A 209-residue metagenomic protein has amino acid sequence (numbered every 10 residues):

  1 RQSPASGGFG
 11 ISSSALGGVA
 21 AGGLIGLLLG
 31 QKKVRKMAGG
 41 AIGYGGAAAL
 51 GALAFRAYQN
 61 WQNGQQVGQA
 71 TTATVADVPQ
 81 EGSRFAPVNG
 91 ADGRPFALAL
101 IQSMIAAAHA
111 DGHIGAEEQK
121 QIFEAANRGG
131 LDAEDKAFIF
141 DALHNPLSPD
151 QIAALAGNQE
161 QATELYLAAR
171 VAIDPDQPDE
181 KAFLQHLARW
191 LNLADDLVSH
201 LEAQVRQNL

Functional and structural regions predicted by a protein language model:
R1-Q102, Q119-L209: Small-residue-enriched hydrophobic alpha-helices in membranes
I105-A107: Primarily EF-hand calcium-binding motifs
G112: Acidic, glycine-anchored loop motifs typical of Ca2+
